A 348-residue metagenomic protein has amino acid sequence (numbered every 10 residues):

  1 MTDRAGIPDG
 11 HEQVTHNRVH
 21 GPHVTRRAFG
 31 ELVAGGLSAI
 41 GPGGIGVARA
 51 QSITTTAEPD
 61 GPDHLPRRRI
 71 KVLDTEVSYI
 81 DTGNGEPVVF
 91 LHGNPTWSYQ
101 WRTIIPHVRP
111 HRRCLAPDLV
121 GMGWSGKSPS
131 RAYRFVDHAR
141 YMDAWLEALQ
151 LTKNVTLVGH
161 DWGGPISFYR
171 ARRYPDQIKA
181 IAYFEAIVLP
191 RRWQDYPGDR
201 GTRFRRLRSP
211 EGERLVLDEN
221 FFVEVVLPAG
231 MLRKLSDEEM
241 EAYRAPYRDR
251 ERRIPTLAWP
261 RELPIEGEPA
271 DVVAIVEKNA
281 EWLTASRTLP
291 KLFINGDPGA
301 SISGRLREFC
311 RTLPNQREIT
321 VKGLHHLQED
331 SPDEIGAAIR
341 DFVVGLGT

Functional and structural regions predicted by a protein language model:
M1-T25: N-terminal secretory signal peptides
P22-E31, L37-T55: N-terminal twin-arginine translocation
Q51-R67, T75-Y79, P87, L115 (+4 more regions): Flexible "cap/lid" subdomain of the alpha/beta-hydrolase fold that forms the substrate-access gate
D81-W124: Conserved HGGG/HGGXW glycine-rich cap/lid loop of the alpha/beta-hydrolase fold
G93, D330-S331: Active-site helix-initiating loop/hinge in glycosyltransferases
